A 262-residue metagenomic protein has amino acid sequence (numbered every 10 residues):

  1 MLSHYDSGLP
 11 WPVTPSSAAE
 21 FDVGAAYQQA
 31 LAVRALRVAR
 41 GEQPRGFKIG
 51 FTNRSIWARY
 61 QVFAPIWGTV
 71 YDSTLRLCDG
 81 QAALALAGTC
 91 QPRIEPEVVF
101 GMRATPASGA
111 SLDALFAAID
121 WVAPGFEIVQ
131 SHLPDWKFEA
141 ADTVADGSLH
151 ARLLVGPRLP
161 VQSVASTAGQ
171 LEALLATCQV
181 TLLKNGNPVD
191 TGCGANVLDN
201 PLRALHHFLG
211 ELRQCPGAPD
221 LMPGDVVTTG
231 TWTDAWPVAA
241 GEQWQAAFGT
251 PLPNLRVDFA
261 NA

Functional and structural regions predicted by a protein language model:
M1, P92, V238, A247-T250: Structured catalytic/translocation cores of nucleotide/phosphate-coupled proteins
M1-P201, L209, Q214-C215, N254-A262: Catalytic-core "active-site belt" of small-molecule-metabolizing enzymes, emphasizing His/Asp/Glu-rich regions
R59-Q61, T233-Q245: Short glycine/threonine-rich loop-to-helix capping motif typified by GTGT followed within a few residues by an Asp-Pro
Q162-S163, A168, W232-D234, F248: Polar low-complexity intrinsically disordered regions
K184-N185, T229, G249: Short strand-turn-strand beta-turns centered on an Asx-Gly dipeptide
P201-A239: A conserved acidic, glycine/proline-rich C-terminal tail/linker
A240-A262: Conserved glycine-rich phosphate/nucleotide-binding loop and adjacent Mg2+-coordinating catalytic segment
